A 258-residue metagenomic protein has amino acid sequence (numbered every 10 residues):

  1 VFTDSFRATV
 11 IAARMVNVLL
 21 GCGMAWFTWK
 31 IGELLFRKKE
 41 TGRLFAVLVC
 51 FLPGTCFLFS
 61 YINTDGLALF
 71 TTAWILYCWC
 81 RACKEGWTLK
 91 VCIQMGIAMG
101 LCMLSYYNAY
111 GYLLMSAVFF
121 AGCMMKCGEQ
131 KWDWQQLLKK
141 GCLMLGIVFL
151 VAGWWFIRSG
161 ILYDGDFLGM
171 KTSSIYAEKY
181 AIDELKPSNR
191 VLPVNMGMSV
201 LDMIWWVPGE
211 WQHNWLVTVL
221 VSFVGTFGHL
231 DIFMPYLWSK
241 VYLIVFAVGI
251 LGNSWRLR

Functional and structural regions predicted by a protein language model:
D4-R7, T28-F51, F70: Transmembrane-helix signature of polytopic, membrane-embedded enzymes that assemble or transfer cell-envelope glycans
I11-F36, W74: Transmembrane-helix motifs of polytopic, lipid-linked glycan transferases
F27-K30, L67-E85, I97-M99, M115: Specific aromatic-rich, kink-prone transmembrane helix
E33-F36, I75-V91, C102, M124-C127: Membrane-interface transmembrane helices that cradle and orient dolichyl/undecaprenyl
G54-A68: Short acidic/glycine- and proline-prone juxtamembrane loop motifs at membrane-interface regions of multi-pass membrane
C78-K84, Y112-V148: Perimembrane helix-loop-helix junctions
V91-Y107, L150: Membrane-interface alpha helices of multi-pass inner-membrane proteins
H213-R258: Hydrophobic, aromatic-rich transmembrane alpha-helices and their immediate juxtamembrane boundary segments
